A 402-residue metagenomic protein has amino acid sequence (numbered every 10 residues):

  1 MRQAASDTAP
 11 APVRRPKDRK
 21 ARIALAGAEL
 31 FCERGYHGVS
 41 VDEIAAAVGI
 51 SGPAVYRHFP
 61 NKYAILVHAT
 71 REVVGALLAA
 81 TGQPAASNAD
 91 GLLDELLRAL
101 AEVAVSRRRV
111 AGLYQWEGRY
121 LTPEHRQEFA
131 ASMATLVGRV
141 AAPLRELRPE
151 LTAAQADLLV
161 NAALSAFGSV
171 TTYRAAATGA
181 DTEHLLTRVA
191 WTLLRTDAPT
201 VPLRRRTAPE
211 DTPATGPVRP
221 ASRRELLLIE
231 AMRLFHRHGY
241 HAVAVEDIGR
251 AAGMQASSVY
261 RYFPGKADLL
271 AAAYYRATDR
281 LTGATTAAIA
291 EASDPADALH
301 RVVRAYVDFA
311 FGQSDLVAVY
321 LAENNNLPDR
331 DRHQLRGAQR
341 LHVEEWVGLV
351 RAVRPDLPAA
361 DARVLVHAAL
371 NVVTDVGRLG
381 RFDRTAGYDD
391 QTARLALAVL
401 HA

Functional and structural regions predicted by a protein language model:
K17-L25, H37-G38, H58-G82, R98 (+3 more regions): An amphipathic alpha-helix adjacent to DNA-recognition modules
R19, A26, L159, R223 (+3 more regions): N-terminal positioning helix adjacent to the helix-turn-helix/winged-helix DNA-binding module
R22, A26, L30-A64, H238-D268 (+1 more regions): Helix-turn-helix
G82-R108, A287-S314: Hydrophobic alpha-helical connector segments
A104-R126, A310-R330, H367-N371: Amphipathic alpha-helical segments used for helix-helix packing
P123-R148, D157-L158, R330-P355, R363-V364: Amphipathic alpha-helical packing segments from all-alpha helical-bundle domains
L147-G216, R336, V353-A396: Hydrophobic/aromatic-rich alpha-helical bundle segments in the mid-to-C-terminal region
L164, G168, T212-L281, L370-G377: Conserved small-residue-rich
